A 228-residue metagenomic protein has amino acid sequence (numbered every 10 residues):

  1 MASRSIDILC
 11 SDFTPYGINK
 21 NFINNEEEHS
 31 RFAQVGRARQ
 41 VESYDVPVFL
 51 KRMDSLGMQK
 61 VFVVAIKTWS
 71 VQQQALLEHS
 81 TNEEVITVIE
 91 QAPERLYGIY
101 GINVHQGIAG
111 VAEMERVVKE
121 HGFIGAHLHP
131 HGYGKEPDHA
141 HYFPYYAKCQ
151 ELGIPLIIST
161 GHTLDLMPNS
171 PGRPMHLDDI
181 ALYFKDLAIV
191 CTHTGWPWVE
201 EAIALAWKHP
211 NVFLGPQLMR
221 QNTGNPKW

Functional and structural regions predicted by a protein language model:
M1-H141, K148, E200: Mid-domain alpha/beta scaffold segments of enzyme catalytic cores
H121-G125, G134-W228: Catalytic pocket-lining loop regions of alpha/beta-barrel enzymes, especially the amidohydrolase/enolase/GH5 lineages
